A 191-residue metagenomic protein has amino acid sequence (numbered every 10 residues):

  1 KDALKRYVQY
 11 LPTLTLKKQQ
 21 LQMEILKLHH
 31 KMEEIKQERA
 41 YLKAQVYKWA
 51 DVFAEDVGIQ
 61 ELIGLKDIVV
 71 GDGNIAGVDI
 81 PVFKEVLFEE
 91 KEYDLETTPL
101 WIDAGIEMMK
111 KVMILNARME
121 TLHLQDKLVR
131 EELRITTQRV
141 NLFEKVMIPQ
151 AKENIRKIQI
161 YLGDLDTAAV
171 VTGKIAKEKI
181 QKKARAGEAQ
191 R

Functional and structural regions predicted by a protein language model:
K1-R191: Charge-rich amphipathic alpha-helical interaction elements
